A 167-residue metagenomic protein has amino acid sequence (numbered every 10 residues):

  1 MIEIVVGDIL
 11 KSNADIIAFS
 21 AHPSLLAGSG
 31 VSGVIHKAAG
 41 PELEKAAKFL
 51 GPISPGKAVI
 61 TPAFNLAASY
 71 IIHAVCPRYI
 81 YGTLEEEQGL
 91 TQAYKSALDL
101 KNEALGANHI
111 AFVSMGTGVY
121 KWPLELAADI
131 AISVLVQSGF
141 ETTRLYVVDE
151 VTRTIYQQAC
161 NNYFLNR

Functional and structural regions predicted by a protein language model:
M1-L105: Glycine-/small-residue-enriched capping loops at alpha/beta junctions
R78-R167: Phosphate/ribose-phosphate-bearing ligand recognition and processing surfaces, centered on ADP-ribose/NAD(+/P+) systems
